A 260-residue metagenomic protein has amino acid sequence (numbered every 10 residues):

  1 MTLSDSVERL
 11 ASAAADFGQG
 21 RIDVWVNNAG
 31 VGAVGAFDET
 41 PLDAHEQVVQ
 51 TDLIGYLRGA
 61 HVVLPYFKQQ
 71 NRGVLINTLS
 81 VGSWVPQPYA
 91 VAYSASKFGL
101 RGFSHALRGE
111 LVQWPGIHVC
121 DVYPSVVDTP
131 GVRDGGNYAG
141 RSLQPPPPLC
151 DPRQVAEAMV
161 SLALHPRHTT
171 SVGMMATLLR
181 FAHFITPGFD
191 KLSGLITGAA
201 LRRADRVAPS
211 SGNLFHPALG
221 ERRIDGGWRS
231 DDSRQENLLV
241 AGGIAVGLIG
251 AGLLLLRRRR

Functional and structural regions predicted by a protein language model:
M1-D5: Rossmann-fold cofactor-recognition segment
N28-A33: Conserved NAD(P)H cofactor-binding loop of Rossmann-fold oxidoreductase domains
A36-F37, A44-V49: Substrate-binding pocket helix/loop in short-chain dehydrogenase/reductase
A60, S96: Active-site helix of classical SDR
S80: Residue(s) in the substrate-gating loop at a strand-loop-helix junction that position the organic substrate next
V112-R206: SDR active-site lid
R234-R259: Hydrophobic alpha-helical topogenic segments used for membrane insertion/localization
